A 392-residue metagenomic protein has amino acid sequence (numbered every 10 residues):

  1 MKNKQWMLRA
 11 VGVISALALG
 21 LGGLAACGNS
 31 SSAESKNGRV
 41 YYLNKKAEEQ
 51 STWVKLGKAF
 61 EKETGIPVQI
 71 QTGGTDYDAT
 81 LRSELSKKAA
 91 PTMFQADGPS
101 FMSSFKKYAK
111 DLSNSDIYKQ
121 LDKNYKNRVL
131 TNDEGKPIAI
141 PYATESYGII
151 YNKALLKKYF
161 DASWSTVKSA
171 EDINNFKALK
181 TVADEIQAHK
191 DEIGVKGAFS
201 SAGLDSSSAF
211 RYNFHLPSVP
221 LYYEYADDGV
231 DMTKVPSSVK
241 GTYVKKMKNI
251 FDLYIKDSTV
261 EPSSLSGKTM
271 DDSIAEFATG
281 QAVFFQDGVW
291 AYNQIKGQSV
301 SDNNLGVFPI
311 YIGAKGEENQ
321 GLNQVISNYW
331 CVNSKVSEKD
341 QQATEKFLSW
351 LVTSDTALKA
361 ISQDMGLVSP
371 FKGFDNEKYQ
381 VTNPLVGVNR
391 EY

Functional and structural regions predicted by a protein language model:
K2-K4, L8, G12-F101, I117-Q120 (+3 more regions): Conserved N-terminal structural module of periplasmic/extracytoplasmic solute-binding proteins
E63, P67, Q298-G366: Extracytoplasmic/periplasmic substrate-recognition and gating elements
E63-T72, S163-A170, S238, Y254-K268 (+2 more regions): A local structural motif
T72-T80, N174-A178, S264-T279: Short helix-initiation/N-cap motifs at beta->coil->alpha
D97-Y151, K157, K177, N304-I310: Hinge/lid segment of periplasmic solute-binding proteins
K136-Y142, Y147, K177-V235: Extracytoplasmic/periplasmic solute-binding protein
T181-D184, D228-G267: Glycine-centered hinge/linker elements that transmit conformational signals in sensory and ligand-binding systems
L305-I312, K359-Y392: Long, aromatic- and glycine/proline-rich binding clefts that accommodate carbohydrate-like moieties
